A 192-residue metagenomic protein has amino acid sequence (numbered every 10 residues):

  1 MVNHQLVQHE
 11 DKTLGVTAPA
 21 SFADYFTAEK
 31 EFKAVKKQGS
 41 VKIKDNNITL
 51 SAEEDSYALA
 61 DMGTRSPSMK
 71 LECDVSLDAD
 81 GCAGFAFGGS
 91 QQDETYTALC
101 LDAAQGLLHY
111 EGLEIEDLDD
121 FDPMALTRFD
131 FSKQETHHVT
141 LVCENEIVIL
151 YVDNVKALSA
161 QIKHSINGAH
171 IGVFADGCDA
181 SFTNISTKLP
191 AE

Functional and structural regions predicted by a protein language model:
M1-E192: Extracellular glycan-recognition regions
